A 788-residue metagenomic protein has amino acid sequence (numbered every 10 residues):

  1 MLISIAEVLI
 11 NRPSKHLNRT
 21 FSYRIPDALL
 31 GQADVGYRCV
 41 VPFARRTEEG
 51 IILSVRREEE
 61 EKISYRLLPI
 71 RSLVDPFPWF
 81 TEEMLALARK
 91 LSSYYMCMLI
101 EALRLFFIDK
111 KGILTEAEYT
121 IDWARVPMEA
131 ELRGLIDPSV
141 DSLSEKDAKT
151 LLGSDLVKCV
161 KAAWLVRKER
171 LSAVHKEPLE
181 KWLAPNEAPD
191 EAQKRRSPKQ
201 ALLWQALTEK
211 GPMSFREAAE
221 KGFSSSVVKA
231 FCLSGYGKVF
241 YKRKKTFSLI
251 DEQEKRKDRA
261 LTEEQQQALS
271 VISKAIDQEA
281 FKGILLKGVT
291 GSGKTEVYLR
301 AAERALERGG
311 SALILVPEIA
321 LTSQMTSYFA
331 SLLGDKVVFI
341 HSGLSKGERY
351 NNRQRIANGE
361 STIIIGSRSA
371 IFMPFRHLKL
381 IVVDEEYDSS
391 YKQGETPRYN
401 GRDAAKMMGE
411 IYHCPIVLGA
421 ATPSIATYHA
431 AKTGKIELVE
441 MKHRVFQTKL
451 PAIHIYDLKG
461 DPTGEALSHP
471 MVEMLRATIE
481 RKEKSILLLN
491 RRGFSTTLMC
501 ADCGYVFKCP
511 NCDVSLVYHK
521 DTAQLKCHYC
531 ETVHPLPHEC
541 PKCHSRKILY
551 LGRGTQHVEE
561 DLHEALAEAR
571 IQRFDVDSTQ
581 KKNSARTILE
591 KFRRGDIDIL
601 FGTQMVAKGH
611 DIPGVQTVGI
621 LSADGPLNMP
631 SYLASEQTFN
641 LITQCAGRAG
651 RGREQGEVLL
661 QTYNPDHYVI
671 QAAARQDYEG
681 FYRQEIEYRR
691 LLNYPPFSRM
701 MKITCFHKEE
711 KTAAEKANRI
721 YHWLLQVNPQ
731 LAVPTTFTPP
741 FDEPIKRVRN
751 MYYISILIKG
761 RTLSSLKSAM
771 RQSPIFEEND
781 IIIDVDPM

Functional and structural regions predicted by a protein language model:
M1-I364, I371-A420, K432-T448, V727 (+4 more regions): Accessory, non-ATPase domains that flank or precede helicase/AAA+ motor cores in DNA-metabolism machines
R89-S92, R476, E559, H563 (+3 more regions): Generic solvent-exposed, charged/amphipathic alpha-helical segments that serve as macromolecular interface scaffolds
A218, C500, K716-N718, M770-R771: Composition- and surface-driven signal marking solvent-exposed, interaction-prone regions in large proteins
R256-T262, Q266, S270, E279-A714 (+4 more regions): Inter-lobe coupling/hinge segments of SF2-like helicase ATPases
Q572, P729-E743, I781-D784: Short beta-strand elements
Y678-E679, A713-T738: Short amphipathic alpha-helix segments
F706-A717, P739-L766, D784: Arginine-glycine-biased low-complexity disordered regions
